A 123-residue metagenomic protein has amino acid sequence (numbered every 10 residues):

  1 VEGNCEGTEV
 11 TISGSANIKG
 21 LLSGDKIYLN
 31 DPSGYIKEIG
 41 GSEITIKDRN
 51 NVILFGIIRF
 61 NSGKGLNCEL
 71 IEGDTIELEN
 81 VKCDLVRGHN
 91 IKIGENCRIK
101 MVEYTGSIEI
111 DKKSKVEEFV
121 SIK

Functional and structural regions predicted by a protein language model:
V1-K123: Extended beta-solenoid/beta-helix repeat architectures
